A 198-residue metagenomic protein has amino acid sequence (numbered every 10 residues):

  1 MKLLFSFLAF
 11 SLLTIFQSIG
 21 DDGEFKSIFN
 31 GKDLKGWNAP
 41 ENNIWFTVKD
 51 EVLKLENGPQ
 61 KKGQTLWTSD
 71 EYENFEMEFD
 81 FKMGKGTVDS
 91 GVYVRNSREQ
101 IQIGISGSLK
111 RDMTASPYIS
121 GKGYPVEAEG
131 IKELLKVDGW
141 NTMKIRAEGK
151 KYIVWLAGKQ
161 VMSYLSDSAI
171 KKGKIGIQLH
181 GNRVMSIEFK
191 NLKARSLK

Functional and structural regions predicted by a protein language model:
M1-F5: Positively charged n-region of N-terminal signal peptides that target proteins for export
S6-T14: Bacterial N-terminal signal peptides
S18-K198: Carbohydrate-interacting regions of secretory-pathway proteins
